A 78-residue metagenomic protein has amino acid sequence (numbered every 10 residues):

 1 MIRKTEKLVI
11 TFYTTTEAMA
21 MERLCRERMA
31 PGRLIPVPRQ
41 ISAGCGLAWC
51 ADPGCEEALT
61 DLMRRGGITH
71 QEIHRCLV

Functional and structural regions predicted by a protein language model:
M1-I2, L34-Q40: Short, flexible, solvent-exposed loop/turn segments with mixed acidic/basic and small polar residues
I2-T11: Short glycine-/aliphatic-rich beta-strand segments at the starts of folded cytosolic domains
T5, E27, S42-G44, I68: Short connector loops at helix/strand junctions that flank enzyme active sites, especially segments positioning acidic
I10-Y13, A51: Small/polar loops that bind or transfer phosphate-bearing groups
T14-P31: Short amphipathic alpha-helix segments
P31-V37, Q71-E72: A short linear hydrophobic-aromatic micro-motif
R39-C45, R75-V78: Short proline/glycine- and acidic-rich turn/helix-capping motifs at secondary-structure junctions
C50-V78: C-terminal structural segments of small proteins and small subunits
